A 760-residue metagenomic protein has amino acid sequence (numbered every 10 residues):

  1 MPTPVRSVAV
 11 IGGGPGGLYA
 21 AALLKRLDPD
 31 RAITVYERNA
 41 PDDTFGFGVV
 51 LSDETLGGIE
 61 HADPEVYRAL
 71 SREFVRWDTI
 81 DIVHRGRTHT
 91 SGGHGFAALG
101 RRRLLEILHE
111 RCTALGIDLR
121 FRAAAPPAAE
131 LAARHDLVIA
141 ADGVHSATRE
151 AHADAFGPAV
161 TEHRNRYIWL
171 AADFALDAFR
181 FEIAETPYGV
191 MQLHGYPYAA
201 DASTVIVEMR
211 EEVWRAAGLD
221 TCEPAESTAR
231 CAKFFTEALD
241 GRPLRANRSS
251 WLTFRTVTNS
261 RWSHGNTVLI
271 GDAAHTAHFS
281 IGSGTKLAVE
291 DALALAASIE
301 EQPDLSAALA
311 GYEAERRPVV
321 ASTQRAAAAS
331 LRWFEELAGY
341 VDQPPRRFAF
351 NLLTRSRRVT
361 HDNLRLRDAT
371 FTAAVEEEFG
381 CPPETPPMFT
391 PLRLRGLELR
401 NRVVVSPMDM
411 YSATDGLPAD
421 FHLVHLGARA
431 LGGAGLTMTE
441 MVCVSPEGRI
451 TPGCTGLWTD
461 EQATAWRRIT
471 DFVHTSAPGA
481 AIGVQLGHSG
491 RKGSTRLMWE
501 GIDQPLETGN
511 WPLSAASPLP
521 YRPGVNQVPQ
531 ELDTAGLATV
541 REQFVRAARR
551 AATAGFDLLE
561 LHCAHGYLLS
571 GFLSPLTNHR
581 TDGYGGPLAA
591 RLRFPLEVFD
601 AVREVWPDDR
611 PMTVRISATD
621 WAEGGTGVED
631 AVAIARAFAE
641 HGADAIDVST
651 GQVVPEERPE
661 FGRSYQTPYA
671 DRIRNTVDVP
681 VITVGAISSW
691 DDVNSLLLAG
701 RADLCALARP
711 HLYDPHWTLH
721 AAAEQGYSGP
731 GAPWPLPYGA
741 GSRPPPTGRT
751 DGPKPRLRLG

Functional and structural regions predicted by a protein language model:
P2-V5, D53-W169, F371-E376: Conserved N-terminal helical subregion
P2-V5, Y67, A297-C381: C-terminal helical "tail/cap" subdomain of flavin- and related membrane-associated enzymes
V10-R26, I139-A140, S250-A329, W333: Conserved mid-domain beta->alpha element of the FAD-binding
G16, P41, H145: Conserved Rossmann-like nucleotide-cofactor binding loop
K25-F45: Glycine-rich FAD pyrophosphate-binding loop
A40-G58: Conserved N-terminal glycine-rich FAD pyrophosphate-binding loop of Rossmann-like flavoproteins
R87-H94, G100, D177-T258, P303: Conserved FAD/dinucleotide-binding core of flavoprotein oxidoreductases
D368-G760: Flavin-dependent oxidoreductase catalytic cores
